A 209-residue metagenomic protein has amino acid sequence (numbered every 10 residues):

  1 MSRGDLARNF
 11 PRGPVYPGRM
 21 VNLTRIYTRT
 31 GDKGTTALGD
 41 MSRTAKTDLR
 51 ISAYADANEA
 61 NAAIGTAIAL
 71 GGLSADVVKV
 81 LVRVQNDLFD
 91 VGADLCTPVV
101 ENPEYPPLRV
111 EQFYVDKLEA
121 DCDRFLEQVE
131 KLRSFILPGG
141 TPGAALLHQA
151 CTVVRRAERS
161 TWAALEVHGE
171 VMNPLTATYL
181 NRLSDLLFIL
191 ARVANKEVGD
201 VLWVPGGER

Functional and structural regions predicted by a protein language model:
S2-A7: Cationic, amphipathic, low-complexity segments that mediate targeting or membrane/lipid association
N9-R209: Phosphate/pyrophosphate-binding loop motifs in nucleotide- or prenyl diphosphate-using proteins
